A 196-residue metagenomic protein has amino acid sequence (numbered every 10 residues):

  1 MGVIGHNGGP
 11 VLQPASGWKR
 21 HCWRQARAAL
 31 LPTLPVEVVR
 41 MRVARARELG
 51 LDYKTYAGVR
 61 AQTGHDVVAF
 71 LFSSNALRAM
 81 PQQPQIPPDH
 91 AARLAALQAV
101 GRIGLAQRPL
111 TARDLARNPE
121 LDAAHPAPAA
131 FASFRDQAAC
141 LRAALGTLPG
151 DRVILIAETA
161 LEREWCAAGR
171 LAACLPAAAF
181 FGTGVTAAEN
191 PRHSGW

Functional and structural regions predicted by a protein language model:
M1-V11, R192-W196: Extended, compositionally biased intrinsically disordered regions
G5, S16-S73: Amphipathic alpha-helical packing elements
Y56, V68-F70, L115-R117, R163-A168: A short acidic (Asp/Glu
L71-I103: Long, compositionally biased
A95-V100, L115, R142-D151: Flexible, charged surface loops at secondary-structure boundaries
L105-T111, A129-D136, L155-A160: Structural motif
H125-L145: A short, well-structured beta->alpha microelement
L141-W196: Extended, charged low-complexity segments that frequently continue into or abut oligomerization scaffolds
